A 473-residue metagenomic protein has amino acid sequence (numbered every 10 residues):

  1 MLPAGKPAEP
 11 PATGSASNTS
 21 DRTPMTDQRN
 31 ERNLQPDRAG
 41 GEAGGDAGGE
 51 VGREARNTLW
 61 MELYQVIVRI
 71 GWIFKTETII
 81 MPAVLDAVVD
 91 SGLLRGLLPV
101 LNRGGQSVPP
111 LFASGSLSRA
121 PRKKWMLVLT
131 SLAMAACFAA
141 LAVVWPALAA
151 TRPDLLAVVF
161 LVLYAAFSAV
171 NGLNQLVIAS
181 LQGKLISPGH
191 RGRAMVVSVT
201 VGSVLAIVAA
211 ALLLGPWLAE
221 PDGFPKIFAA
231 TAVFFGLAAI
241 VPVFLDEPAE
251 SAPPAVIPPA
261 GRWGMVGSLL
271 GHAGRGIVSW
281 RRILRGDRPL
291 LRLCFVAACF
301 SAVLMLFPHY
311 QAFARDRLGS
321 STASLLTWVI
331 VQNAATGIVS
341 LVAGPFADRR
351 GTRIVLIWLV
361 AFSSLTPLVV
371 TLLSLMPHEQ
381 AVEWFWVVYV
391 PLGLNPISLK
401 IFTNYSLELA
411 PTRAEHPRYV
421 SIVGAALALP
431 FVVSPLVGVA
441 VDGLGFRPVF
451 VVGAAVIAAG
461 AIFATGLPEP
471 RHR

Functional and structural regions predicted by a protein language model:
D37, G45-V108, P289-V329: Helix-loop boundary and gating motifs at the non-cytosolic
G40-A55, A249-F295: Juxtamembrane intracellular "pre-TM" segments in multi-pass secondary transporters
W60-I79, L98-S114, T130-M134, L163-E247 (+3 more regions): Substrate-agnostic recognition of the 12-TM MFS/MFS-like secondary transporter fold
S91-P99, L156, F160, F224 (+5 more regions): Juxtamembrane helix-start elements in MFS-like secondary transporters
S118-A135, R349-F362: Cytoplasmic membrane-interface "Motif A"-like loop-to-helix N-cap segments of 12-TM Major Facilitator Superfamily
L132-P153, A361-E379: C-terminal ends and interior cores of transmembrane alpha-helices in multi-pass membrane transporters/permeases
A239-P258, T465-R473: Helix-loop junctions on the cytosolic side of multi-pass membrane transporters, especially the intracellular loop
R353-L399: C-terminal transmembrane helical hairpin of 12-TM major facilitator-type secondary transporters
